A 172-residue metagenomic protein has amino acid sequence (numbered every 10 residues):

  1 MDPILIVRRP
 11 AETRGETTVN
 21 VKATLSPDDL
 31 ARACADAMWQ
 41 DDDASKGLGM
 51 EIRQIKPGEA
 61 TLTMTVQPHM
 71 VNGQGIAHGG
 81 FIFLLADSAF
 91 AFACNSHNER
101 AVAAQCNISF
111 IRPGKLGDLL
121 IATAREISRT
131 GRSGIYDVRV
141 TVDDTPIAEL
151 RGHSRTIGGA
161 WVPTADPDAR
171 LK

Functional and structural regions predicted by a protein language model:
D2-K172: Terminal targeting signals and extreme-terminal segments of soluble enzymes
